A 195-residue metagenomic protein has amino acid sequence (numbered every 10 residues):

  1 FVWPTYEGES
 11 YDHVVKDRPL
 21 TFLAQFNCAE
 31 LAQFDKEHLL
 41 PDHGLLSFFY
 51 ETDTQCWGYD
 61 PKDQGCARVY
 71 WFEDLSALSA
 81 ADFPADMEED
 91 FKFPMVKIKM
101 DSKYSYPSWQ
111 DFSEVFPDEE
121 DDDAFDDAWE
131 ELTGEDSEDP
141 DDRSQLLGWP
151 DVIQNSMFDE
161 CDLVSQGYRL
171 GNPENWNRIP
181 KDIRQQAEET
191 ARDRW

Functional and structural regions predicted by a protein language model:
F1-W195: Preference for intrinsically disordered or flexible, low-complexity segments and adjacent hinge/connector residues
